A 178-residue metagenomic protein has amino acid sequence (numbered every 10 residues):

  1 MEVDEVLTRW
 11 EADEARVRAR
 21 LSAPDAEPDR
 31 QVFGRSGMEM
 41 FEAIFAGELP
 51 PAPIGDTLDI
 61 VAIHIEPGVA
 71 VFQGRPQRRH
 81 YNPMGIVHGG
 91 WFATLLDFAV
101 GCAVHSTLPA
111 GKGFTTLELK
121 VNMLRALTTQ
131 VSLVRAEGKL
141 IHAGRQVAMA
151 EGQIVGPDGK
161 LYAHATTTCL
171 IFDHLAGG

Functional and structural regions predicted by a protein language model:
M1-G178: Terminal targeting signals and extreme-terminal segments of soluble enzymes
